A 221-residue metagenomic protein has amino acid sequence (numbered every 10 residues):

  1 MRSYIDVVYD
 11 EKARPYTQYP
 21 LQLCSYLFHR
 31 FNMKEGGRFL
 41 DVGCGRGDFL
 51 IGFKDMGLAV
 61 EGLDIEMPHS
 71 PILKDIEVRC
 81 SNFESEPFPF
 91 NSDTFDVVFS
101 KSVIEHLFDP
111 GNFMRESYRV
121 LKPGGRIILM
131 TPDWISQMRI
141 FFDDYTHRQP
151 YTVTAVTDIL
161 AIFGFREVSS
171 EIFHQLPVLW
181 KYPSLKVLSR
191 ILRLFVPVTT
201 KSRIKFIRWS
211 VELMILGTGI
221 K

Functional and structural regions predicted by a protein language model:
M1-N91, V97-K101, G111-M114, F173 (+1 more regions): Conserved N-terminal segment of class I S-adenosyl-L-methionine
V7-Q22, Y26, D48, C80 (+2 more regions): S-adenosyl-L-methionine-dependent methyltransferase catalytic module, highlighting the catalytic core
S102-H106: A short His-aromatic
